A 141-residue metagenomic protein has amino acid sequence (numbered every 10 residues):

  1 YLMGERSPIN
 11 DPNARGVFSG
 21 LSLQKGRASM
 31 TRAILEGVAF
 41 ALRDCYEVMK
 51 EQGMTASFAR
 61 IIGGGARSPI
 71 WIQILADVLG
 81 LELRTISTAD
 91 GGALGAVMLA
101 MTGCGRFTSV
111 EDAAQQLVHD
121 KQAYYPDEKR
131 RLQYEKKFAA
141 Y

Functional and structural regions predicted by a protein language model:
Y1-Y141: Glycine/Thr-rich phosphate-binding loops that ligate phosphate moieties of nucleotide and other phosphorylated ligands
